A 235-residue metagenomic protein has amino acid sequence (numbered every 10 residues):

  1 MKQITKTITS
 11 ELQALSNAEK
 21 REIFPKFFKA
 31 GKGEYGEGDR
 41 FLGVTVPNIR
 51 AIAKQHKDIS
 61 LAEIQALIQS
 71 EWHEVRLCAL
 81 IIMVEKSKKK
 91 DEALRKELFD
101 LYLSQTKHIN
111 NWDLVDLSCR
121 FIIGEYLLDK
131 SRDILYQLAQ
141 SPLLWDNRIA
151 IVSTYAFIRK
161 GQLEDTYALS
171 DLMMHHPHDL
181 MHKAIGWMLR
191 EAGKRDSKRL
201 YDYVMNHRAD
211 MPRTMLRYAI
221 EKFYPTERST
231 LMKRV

Functional and structural regions predicted by a protein language model:
M1-V235: Alpha-helical scaffold domains
